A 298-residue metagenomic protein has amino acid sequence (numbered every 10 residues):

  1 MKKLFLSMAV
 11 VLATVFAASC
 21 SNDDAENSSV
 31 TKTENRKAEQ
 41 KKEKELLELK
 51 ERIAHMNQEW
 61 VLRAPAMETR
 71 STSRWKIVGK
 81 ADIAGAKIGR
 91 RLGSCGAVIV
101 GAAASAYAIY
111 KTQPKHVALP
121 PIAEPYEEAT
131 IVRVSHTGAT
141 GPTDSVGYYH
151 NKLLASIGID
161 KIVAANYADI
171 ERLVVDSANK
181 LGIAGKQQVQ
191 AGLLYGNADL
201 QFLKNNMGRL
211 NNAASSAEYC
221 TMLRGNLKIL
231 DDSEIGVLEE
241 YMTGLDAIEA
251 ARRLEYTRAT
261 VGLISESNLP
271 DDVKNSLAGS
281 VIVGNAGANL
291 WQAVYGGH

Functional and structural regions predicted by a protein language model:
M1-A18: Sec-dependent bacterial lipoprotein signal peptides
K2, L6, I88-G96, Y295-H298: Secondary-structure-rich domain cores
V11, V78-A86, R90, S94 (+1 more regions): Alpha-helical transmembrane spans of integral membrane proteins, capturing the lipid-embedded, hydrophobic core of TM
A13-K42, V294: Bacterial Sec-dependent N-terminal signal peptides
K32-I88, H116-A123: Add "or lipid-surface remodeling" -> "...that mediate pore formation, membrane permeabilization, membrane fusion
Q40, W60-E68, C95-I159: Membrane-engaging insertion elements
N151, I157-S233, V237: Membrane-insertive, amphipathic helical modules of secreted toxins and fusogens
D232-H298: Charge-dense, extended regions
